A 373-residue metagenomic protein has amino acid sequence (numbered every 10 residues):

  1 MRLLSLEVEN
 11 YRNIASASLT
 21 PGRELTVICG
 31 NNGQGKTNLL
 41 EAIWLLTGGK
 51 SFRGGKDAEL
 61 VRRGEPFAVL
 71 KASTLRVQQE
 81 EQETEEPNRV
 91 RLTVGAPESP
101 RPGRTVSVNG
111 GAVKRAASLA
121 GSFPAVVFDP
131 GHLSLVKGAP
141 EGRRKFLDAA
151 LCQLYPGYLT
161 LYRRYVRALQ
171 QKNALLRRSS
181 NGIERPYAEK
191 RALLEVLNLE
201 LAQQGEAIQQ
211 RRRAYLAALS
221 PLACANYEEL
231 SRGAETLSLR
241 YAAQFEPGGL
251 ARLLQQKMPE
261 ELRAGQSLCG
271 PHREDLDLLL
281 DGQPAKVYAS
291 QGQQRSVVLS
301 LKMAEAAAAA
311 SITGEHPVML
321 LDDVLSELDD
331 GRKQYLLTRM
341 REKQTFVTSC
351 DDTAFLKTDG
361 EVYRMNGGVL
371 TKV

Functional and structural regions predicted by a protein language model:
M1-N31, L45, G64, R185-V318 (+6 more regions): Conserved NTPase motor "head" modules and their coupling/switch loops across ABC/AAA+ ATPases, GTPases, and GHKL ATPases
K36: Conserved lysine of the Walker
G48-G142, F146-L154, Y158, S220 (+2 more regions): Nucleotide-state sensing region of NTPase/ATPase domains
A72, Q344-D351: Structural recognition of the conserved hydrophobic beta-strand(s) that form the central parallel beta-sheet of P-loop
R76, E85, E98-S99, S118-A120 (+3 more regions): Conserved catalytic network of the ASCE P-loop NTPase/AAA+ motor domain
S134-V136, E141-A188, A192-E195, L199: Long, charged N-terminal accessory/stalk domains
D322-V324: Walker B catalytic acidic pair
